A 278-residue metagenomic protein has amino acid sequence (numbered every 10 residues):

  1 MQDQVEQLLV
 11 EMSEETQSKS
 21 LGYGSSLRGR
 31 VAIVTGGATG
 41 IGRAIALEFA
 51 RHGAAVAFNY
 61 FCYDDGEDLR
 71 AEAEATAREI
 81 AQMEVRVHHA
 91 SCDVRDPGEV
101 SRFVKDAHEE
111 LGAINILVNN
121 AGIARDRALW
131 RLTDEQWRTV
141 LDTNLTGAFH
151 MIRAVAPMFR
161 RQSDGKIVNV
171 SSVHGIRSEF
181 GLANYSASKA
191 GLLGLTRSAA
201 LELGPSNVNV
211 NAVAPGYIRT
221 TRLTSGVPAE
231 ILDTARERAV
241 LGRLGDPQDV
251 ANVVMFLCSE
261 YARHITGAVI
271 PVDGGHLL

Functional and structural regions predicted by a protein language model:
Q2-L111, R125, E135-Q136: Short-chain dehydrogenase/reductase
Q2-Y23, R177, E237-R238, M255 (+1 more regions): Short C-terminal tail/terminal secondary-structure segment of NAD(P)H-dependent dehydrogenase/reductase domains
L111, F149, R243-V272, L277: C-terminal substrate-recognition "lid" of short-chain dehydrogenase/reductases
A128-L129, Q136-L141, L223-T224, A235: Substrate-binding pocket helix/loop in short-chain dehydrogenase/reductase
I152, S188, T196: Active-site helix of classical SDR
P157, L201-P205, R263: Alpha-helical segment proximal to the catalytic Tyr-Lys
S172: Residue(s) in the substrate-gating loop at a strand-loop-helix junction that position the organic substrate next
